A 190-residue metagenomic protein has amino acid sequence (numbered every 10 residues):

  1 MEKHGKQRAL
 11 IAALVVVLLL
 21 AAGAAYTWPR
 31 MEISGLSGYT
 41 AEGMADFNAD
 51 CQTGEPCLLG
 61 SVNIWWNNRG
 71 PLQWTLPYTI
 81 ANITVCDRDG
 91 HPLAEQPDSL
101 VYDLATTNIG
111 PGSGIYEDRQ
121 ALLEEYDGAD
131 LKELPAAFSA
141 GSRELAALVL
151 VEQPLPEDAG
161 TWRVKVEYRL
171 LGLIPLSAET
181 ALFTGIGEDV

Functional and structural regions predicted by a protein language model:
M1-K3: Juxtamembrane low-complexity tails/linkers enriched in Ser/Thr-Pro and polybasic
K6-A13, L20-V190: Non-catalytic macromolecular-recognition regions in eukaryotic signaling proteins
